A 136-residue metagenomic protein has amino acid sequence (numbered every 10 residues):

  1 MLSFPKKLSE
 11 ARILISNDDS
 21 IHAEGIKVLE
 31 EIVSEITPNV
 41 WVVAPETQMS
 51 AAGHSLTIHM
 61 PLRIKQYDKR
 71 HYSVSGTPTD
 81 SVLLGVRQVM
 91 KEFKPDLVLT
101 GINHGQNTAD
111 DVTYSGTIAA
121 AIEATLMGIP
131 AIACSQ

Functional and structural regions predicted by a protein language model:
L2-I13, K27-Q88, E92-K94, T125: A cross-family phosphate/adenosyl-ligand binding-site feature
S16, V43-A44, S75, T100-N103 (+1 more regions): Short beta-strand segments
D19, Q48, T77-P78, N103-Q106: Short glycine-rich anion-binding loops that position phosphate/pyrophosphate groups of nucleotides and phosphorylated
D19-V28: Short acidic, Gly/Ser-rich segments with clustered Asp/Glu that frequently serve as metal-coordination loops in enzyme
Q106-S115: Glycine/threonine-rich flexible loop motifs
T125-Q136: Glycine-rich phosphate/pyrophosphate-binding loops and their adjacent beta-strand/loop elements at enzyme active sites
